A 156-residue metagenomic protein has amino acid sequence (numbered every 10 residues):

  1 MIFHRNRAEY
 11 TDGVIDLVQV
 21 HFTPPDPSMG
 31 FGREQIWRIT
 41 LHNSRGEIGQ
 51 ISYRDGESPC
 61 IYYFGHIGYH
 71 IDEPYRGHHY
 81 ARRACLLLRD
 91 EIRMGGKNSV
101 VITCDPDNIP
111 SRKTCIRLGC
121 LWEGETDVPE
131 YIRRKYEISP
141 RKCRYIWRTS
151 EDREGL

Functional and structural regions predicted by a protein language model:
M1-D26, F31-L156: Acyl-donor (CoA/ACP) binding surface of acyl/acetyltransferases
